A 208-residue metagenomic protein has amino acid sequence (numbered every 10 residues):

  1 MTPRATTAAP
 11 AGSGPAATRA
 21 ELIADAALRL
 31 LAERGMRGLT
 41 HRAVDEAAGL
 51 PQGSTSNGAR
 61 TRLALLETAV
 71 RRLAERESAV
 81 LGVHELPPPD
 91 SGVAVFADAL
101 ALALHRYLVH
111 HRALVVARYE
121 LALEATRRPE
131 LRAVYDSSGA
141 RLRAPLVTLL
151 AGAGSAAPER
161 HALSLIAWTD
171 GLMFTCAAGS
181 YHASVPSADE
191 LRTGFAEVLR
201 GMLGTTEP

Functional and structural regions predicted by a protein language model:
M1-T18, H182, T206-P208: N-terminal intrinsically disordered/low-complexity leader segments
R19-L22, A26-T68: Helix-turn-helix
L31-R34, L50-S54, L81-H84, G92-V93 (+1 more regions): Anionic, Ser/Thr-rich low-complexity intrinsically disordered regions
A64, A79-V115, A162-L165, A188: Hydrophobic alpha-helical connector segments
R71-E77: Short, basic, alpha-helical segments at the C-terminal edge of helix-turn-helix-like DNA-binding modules
S78, V109-Y119, T126-A153, R160-L163 (+1 more regions): Amphipathic alpha-helical packing segments from all-alpha helical-bundle domains
A103-L104, R118, A122, L165 (+1 more regions): Short alpha-helical scaffolding segments that buttress acidic/His motifs in well-ordered protein cores
R132, D136, A151-P208: Hydrophobic/aromatic-rich alpha-helical bundle segments in the mid-to-C-terminal region
